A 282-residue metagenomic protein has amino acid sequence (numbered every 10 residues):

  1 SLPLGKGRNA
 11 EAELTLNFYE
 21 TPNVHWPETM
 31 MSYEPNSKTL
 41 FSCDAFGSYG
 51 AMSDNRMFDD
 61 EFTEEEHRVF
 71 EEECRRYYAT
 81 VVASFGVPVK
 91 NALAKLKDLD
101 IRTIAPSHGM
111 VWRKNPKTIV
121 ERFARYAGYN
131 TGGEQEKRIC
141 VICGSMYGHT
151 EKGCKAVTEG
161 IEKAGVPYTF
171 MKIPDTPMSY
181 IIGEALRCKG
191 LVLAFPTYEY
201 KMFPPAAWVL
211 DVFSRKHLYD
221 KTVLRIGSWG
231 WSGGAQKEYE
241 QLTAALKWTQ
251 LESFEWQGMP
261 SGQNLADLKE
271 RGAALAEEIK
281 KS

Functional and structural regions predicted by a protein language model:
S1-T63: Catalytic core of the metallo-beta-lactamase
P22, M171-T176: Short gly/ser/thr-rich secondary-structure transition/capping motifs
Y33, L40, R138-I142, L224: Conserved beta-strand elements of the Class I
D44, I142-M146, I173, G227-W229: Cofactor-binding loop segments of dinucleotide-utilizing enzymes, especially the Rossmann-like FAD- and NAD(P)+-binding
A45-Y49, H108-V111, M146: Glycine-rich beta-alpha junction loops
M52-M57, T63-I104, H108-V111, P116 (+2 more regions): FMN-binding flavodoxin-like domain, especially the glycine-rich phosphate-binding loop
T103-E136: Terminal amphipathic helices with adjacent charged low-complexity linkers/tails
I142-A164: Short, charged N-terminal beta->alpha structural module
